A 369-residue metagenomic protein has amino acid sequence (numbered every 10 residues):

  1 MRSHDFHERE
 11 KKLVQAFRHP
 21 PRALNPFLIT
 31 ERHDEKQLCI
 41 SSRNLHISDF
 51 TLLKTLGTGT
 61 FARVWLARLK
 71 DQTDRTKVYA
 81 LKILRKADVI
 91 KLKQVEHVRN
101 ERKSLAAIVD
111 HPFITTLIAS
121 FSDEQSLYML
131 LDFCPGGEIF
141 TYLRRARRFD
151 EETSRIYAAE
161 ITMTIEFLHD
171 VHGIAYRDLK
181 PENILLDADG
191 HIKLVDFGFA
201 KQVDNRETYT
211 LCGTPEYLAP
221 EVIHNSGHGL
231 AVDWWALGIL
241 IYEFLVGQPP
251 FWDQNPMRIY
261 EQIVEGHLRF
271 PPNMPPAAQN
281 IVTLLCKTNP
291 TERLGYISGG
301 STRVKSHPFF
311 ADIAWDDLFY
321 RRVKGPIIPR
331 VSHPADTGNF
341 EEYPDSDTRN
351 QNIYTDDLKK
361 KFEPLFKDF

Functional and structural regions predicted by a protein language model:
M1-N44: Intrinsically disordered, low-complexity regulatory segments that flank or precede the catalytic domain of eukaryotic
L53-V64: Protein kinase glycine-rich loop
R63-K86: Glycine-rich ATP phosphate-binding loop
T115, E124-D132, F140-T141: A conserved loop-to-beta-strand element in the N-lobe of protein kinase catalytic cores that borders the ATP-binding
S120: Activation-segment/catalytic-loop signature of the eukaryotic protein kinase fold
Y157-A158: Activation segment signature within eukaryotic-like protein kinase domains
A278, F319-F369: Eukaryotic Ser/Thr kinase distal regulatory-tail detector
